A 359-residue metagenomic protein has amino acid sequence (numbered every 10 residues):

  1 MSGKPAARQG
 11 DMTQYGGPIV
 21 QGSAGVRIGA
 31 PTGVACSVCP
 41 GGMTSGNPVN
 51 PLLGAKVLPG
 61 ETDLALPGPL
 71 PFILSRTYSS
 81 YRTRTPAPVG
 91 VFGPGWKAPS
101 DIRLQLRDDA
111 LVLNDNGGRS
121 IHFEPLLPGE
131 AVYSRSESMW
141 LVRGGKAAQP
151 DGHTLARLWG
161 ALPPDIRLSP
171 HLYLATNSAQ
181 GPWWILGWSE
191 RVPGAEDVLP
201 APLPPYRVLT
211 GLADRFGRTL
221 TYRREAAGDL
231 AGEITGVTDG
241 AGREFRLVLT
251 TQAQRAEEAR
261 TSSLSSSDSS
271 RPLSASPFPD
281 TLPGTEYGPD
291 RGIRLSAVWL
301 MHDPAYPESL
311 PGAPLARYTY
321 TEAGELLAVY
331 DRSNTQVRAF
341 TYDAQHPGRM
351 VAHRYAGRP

Functional and structural regions predicted by a protein language model:
M1-V49, Y306, A313-Y318, V337: Intrinsically disordered, low-complexity proline/glycine-rich segments
A30-T83: Intrinsically disordered, low-complexity segments enriched in small residues
K56-E61, K97-P99, Q105-D109: Short alpha-helical segments and helix-capping/turn motifs at coil-helix boundaries
G60-T62, S100-D101, L315, L327: Generic recognition of flexible, low-complexity loop/linker segments
R76-T77, A98-D101, Y133: N-terminal targeting and processing segments
T83-K97: Short, polar loop/linker segments at the starts of domains and inter-domain junctions
F92-P94, D109-P359: Extended charged/polar low-complexity repeat regions
